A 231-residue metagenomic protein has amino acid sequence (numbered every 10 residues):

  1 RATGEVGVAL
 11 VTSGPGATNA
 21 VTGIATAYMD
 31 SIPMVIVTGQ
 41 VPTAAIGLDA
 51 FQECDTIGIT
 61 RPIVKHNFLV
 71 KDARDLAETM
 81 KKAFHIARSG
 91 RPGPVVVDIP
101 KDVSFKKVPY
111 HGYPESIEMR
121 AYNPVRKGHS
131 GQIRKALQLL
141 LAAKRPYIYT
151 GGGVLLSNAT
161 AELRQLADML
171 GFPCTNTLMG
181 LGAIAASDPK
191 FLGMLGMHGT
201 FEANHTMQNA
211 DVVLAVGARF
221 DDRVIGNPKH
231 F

Functional and structural regions predicted by a protein language model:
R1-F231: N-terminal alpha/beta PP-like core and its mobile active-site loop of ThDP/TPP-dependent enzymes
